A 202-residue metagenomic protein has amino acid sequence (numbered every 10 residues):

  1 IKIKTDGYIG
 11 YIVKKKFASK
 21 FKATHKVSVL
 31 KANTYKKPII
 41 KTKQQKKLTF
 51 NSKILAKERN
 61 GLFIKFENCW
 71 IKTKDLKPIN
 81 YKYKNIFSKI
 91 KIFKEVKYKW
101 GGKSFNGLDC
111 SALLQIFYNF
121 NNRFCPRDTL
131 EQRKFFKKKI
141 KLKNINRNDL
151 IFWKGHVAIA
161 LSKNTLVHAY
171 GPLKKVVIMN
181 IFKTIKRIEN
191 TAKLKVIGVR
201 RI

Functional and structural regions predicted by a protein language model:
K2-N33, K37-T42, S52-V96: Boundary regions of SH3-family modules and the immediately adjacent low-complexity/disordered segments in eukaryotic
V13, K72-K74, D109, I178-K183: Helix N-cap / beta->alpha transition motif
F21-K36, I116-R133: Short, basic/aromatic beta-hairpin or loop at an interaction surface
T34-Q44, R133-L142: Short alpha-helix capping/helix-loop boundary micro-motifs
L48-I54, I145-N148: Loop/turn positions that initiate beta-strands
I90, G102-N121, C125-P126: Active-site nucleophilic cysteine motif
R123-F182: ...with weaker cross-activation on analogous glycine-rich loops/strands in unrelated enzymes
E189-I202: Low-complexity, Gly/Ser/Thr/Pro-rich intrinsically disordered linker/tail segments
